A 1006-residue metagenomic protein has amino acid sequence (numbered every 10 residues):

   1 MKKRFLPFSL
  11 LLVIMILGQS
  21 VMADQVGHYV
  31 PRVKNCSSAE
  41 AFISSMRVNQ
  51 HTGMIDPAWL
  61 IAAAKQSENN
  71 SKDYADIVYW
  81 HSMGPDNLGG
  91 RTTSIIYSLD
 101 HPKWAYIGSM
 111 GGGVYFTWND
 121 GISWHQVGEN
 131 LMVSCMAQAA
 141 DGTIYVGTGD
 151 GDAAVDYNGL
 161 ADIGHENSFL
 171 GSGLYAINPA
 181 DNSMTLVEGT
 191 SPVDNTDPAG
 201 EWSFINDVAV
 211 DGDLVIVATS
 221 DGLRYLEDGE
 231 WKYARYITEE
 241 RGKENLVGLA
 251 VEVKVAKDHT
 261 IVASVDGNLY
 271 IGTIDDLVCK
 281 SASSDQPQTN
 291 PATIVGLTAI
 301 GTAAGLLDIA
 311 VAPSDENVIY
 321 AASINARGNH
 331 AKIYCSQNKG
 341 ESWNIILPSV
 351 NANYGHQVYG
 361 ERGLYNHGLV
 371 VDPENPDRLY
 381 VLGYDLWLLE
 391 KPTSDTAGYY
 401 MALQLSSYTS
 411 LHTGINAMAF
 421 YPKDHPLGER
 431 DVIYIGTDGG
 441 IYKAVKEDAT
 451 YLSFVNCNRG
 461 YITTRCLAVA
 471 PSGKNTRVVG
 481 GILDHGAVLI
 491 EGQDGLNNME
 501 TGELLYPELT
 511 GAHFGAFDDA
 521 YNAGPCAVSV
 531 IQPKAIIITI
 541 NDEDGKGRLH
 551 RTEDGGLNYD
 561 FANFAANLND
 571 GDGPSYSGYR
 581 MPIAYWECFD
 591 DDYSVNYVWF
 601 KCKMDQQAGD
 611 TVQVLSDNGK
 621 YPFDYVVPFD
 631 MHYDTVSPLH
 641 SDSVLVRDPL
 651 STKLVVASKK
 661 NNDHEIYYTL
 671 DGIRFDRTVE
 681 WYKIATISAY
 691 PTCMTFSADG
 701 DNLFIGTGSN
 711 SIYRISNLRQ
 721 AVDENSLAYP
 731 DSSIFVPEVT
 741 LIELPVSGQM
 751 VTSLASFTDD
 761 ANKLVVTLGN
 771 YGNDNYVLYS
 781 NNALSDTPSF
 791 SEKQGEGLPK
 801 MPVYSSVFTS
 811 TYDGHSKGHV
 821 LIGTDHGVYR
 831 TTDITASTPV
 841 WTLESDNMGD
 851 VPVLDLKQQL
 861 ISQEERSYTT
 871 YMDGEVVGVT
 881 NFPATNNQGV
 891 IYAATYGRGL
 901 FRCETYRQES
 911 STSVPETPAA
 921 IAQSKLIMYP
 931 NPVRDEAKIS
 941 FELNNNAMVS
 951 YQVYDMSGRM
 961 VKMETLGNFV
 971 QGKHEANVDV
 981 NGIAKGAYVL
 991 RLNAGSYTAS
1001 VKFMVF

Functional and structural regions predicted by a protein language model:
M1-Q25, V914, V978: Bacterial Sec-dependent N-terminal signal peptides
K3, D372, S529, L926-M928: Generic N-terminal simple sequence motifs
M15-L17, N178, D211, S940 (+1 more regions): Residues marking helix boundaries in flexible regions
G18, D484, Y668-R674, F941 (+1 more regions): Disordered, low-complexity tails and leader-like regions
D24-R907: Beta-propeller blade termini and top-face loops
Y906-A922: Low-complexity, Pro/Thr/Ser/Gly/Ala-rich linker/spacer regions in secreted, extracellular modular proteins
P918-Y929, V933-F1006: C-terminal outer-membrane/trafficking sorting elements
